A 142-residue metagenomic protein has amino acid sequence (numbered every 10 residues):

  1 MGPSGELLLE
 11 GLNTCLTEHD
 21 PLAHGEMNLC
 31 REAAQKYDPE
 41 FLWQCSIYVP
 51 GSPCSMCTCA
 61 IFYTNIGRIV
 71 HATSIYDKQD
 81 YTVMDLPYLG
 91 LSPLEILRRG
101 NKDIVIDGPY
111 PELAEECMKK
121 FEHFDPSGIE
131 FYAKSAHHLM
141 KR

Functional and structural regions predicted by a protein language model:
M1-P3: Short hydrophobic alpha-helical segments used for membrane anchoring or interfacial signaling
E6-C15: Short beta->alpha transition motifs characteristic of CBS
T14-N28, E32: A short, polar/charged loop-to-alpha-helix boundary motif
C15, V49, T73: Residues that line or immediately flank small-molecule/substrate-binding pockets and catalytic motifs
Q35-K36: Sigma70-family region 2
E40-Q44: Short helix-loop-beta connector
I47-R68: Local cysteine-cluster metal-coordination motifs and their immediate loop/turn environment, predominantly Fe-S cluster
F62-R142: Zinc-dependent deaminase
